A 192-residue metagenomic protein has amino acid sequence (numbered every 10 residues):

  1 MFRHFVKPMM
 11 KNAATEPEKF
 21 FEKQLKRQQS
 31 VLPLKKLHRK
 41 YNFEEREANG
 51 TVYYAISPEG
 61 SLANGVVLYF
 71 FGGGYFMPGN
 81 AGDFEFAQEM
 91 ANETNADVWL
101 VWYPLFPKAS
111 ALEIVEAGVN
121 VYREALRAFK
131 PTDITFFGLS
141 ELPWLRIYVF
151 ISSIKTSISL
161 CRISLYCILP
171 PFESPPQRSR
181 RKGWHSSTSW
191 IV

Functional and structural regions predicted by a protein language model:
F2-P33, G65, L126-D133, I147-V192: Alpha/beta hydrolase fold serine-hydrolase catalytic domain that processes acyl esters and thioesters
T15-L62: N-terminal cap/lid segment of alpha/beta-hydrolase-fold proteins
N64-G74: Short beta-strand element of the alpha/beta-hydrolase
G74, Y103-P107, F172: Alpha/beta-hydrolase active-site loop signature
Y75-A81: Glycine/threonine-rich flexible loop motifs
N80, A87, W99-D133: Catalytic nucleophile-loop/oxyanion-hole region of alpha/beta-hydrolase and closely related hydrolase-like folds
F86-A96: A short, Lys/Arg-enriched amphipathic alpha-helix followed by its capping loop at the start of a domain
G138-F150: Glycine-rich nucleophile elbow surrounding the catalytic serine of serine-hydrolase chemistry
